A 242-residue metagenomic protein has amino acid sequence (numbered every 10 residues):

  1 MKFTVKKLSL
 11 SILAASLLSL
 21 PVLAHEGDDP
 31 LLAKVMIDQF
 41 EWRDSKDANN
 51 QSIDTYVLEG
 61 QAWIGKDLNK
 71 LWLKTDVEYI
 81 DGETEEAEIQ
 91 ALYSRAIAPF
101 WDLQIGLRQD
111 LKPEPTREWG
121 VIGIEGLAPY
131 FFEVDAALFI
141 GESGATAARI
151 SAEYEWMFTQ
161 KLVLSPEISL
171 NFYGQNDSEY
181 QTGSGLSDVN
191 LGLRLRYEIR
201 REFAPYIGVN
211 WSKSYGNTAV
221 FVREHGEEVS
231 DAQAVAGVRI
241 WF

Functional and structural regions predicted by a protein language model:
L23-G82, G216, A234: Outer-membrane beta-barrel initiation region
A33, Y56-G60, A87-A91, E118-I122 (+4 more regions): Hydrophobic, lipid-facing positions within transmembrane beta-strands of outer-membrane proteins
Q39, L73-V77, I105-Q109, A136-I140 (+2 more regions): Transmembrane beta-barrel strands of outer-membrane/channel proteins
R43-T55, E78-A87, Q109-W119, F139-R149 (+3 more regions): Solvent-exposed loop/turn segments connecting transmembrane beta-strands in outer-membrane beta-barrel proteins
I64-K66, R95, G126, I140 (+3 more regions): Residue-level signature of outer-membrane beta-barrel architecture
D67-L73, P99-L103, Y130-V134, T159-L164 (+1 more regions): Repeated loop/turn-to-beta-strand initiation elements of outer-membrane beta-barrel proteins
T116-S178: Detector for outer-membrane/organellar transmembrane beta-barrel domains, recognizing the amphipathic beta-strand
G192-E198, E202, V229-F242: Outer-membrane beta-barrel "beta-signal"
